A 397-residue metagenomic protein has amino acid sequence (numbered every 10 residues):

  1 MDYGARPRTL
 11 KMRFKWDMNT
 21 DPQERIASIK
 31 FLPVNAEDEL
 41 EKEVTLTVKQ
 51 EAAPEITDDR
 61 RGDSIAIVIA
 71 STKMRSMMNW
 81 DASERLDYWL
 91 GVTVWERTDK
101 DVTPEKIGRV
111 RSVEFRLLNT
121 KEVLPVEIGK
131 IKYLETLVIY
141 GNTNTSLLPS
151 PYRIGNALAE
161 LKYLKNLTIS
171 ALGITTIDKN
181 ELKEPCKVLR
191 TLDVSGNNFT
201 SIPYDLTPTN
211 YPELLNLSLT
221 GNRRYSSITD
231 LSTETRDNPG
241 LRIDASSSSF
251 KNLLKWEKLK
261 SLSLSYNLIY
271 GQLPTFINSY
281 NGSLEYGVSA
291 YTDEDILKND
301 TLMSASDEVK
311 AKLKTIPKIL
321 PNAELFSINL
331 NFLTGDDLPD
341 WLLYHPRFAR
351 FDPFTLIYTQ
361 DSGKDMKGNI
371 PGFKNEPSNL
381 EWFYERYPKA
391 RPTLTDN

Functional and structural regions predicted by a protein language model:
M1-R13: Surface-exposed binding patches on compact interaction domains or structured appendages
P54-G91: Surface-exposed cap/linker segments adjacent to membranes
T93-R153, K165, I169-I174, E234-I243: LRR N-terminal entry segment and analogous cap-like coil->beta motifs
V110, L134, T145, P151 (+12 more regions): Conserved hydrophobic position(s) of the canonical leucine-rich repeat
R111-F115, L137-I139, L164-S170, R190-V194 (+6 more regions): Conserved hydrophobic beta-strand positions in leucine-rich repeat
L118, N142, L172, N197 (+9 more regions): Conserved "Asn-ladder"/turn position within leucine-rich repeats
V123-L124, L147-I154, I177-N180, I202-P203 (+6 more regions): Canonical leucine-rich repeat
E127-I128, L158-A159, N180-E184, D205-T209 (+6 more regions): Hydrophobic anchor residues at the C-terminal helix/turn of individual leucine-rich repeat
